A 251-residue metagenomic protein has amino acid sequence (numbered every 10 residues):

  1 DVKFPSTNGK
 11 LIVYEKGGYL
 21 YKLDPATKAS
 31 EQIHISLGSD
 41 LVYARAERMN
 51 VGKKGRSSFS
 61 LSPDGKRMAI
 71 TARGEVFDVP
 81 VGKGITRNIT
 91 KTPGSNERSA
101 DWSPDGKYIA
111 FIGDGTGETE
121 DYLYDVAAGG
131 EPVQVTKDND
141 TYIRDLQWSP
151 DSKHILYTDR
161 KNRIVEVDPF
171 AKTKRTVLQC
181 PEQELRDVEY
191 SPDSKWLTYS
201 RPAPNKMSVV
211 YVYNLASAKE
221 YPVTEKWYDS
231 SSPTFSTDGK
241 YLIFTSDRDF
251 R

Functional and structural regions predicted by a protein language model:
D1-K3, V13-P25, S36-A44, G52-K53 (+14 more regions): A flexible loop/linker signature enriched in serine peptidases of the S9 family
N8, V51-S60: Signature of short aromatic-glycine-proline-rich micro-motifs recurring in repeat-based ectodomains
